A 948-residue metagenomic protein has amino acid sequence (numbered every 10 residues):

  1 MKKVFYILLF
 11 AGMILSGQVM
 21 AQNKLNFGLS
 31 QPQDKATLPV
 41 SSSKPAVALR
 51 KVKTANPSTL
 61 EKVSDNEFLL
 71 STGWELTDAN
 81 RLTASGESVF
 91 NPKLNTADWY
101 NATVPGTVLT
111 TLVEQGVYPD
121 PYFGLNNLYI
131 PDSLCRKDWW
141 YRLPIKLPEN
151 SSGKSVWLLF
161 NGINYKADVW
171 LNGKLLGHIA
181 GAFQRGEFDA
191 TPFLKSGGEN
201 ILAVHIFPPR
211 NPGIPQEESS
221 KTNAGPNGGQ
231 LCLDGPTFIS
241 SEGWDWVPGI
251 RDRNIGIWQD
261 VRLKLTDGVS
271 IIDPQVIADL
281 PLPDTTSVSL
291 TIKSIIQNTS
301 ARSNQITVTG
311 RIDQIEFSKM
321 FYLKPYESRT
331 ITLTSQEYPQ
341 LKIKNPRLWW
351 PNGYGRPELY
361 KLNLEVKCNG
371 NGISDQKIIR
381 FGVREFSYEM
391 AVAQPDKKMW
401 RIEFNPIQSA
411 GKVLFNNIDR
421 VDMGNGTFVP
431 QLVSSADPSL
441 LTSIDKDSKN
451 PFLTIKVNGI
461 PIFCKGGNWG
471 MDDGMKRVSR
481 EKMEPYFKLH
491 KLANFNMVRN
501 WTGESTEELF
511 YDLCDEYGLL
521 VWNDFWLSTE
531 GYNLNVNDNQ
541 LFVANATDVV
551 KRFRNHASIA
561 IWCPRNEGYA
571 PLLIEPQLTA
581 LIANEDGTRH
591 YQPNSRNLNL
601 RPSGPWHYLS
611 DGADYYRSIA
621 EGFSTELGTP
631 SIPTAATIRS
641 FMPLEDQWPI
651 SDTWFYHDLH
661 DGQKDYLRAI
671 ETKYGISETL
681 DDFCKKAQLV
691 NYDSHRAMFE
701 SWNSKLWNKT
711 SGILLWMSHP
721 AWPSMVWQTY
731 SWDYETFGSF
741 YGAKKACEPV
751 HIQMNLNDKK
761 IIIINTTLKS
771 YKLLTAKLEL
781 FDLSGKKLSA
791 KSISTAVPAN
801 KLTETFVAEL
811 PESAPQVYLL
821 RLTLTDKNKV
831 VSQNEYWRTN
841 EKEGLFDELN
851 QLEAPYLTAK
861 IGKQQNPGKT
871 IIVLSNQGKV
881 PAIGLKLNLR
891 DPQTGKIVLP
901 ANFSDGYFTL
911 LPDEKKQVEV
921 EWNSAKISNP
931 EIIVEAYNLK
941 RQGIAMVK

Functional and structural regions predicted by a protein language model:
M1-I7, M20-K465, G470-D473, R477-M497 (+4 more regions): Secreted/periplasmic carbohydrate-active enzymes, especially glycoside hydrolases
I7-S16: Bacterial N-terminal signal peptides
L15-S16, D512, N537, R639 (+2 more regions): Residues in and immediately flanking transmembrane alpha helices
T96, N254-I255, A635, Q663-L667 (+4 more regions): Alpha-helix initiation and N-capping motif
C232, D665-Y674: Active-site-adjacent bridging/hinge elements
P351-Y354, K685, L689: Short, conserved micro-motifs enriched in small and acidic residues
V433-S434, L440-D445, M497-D661, A669 (+7 more regions): Substrate-binding/catalytic cleft of secreted carbohydrate-active enzymes, primarily glycoside hydrolases
Y674-K685: Short glycine/proline- and acidic residue-enriched helix-loop micro-motifs that form flexible lids or anion-recognition
